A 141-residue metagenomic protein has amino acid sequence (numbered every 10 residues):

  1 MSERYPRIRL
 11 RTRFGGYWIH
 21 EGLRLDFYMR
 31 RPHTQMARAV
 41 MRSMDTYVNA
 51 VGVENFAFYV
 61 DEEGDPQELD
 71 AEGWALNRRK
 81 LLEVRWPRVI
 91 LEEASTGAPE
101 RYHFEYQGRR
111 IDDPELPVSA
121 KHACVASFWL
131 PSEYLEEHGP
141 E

Functional and structural regions predicted by a protein language model:
M1-F58, P140-E141: C-terminal interaction module
S43-D45, A50-P140: Internal, hydrophobic cores of structured domains that mediate oligomerization or house catalytic pockets within large
